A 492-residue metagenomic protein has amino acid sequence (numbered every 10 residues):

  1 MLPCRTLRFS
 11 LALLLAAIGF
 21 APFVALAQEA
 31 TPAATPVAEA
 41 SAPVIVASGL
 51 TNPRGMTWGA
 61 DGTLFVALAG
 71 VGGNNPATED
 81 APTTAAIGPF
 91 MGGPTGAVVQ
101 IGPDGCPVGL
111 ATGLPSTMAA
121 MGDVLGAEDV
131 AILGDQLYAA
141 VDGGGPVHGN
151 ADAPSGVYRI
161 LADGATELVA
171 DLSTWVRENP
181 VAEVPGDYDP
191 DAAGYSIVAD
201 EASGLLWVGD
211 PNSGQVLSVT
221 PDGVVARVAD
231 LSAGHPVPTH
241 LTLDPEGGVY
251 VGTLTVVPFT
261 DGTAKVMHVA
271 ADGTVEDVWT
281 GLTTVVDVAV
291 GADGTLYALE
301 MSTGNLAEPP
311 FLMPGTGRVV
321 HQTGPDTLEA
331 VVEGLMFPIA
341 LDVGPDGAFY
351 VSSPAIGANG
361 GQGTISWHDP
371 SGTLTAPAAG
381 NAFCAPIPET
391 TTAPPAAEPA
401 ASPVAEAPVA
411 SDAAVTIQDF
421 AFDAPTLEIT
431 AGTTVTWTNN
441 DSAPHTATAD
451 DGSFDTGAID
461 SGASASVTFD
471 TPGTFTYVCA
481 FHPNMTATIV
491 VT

Functional and structural regions predicted by a protein language model:
L13-I18, P22-E39, P388-P408, T492: Ser/Thr-rich, Proline-interspersed low-complexity disordered segments
G49-D61, T95, S116-Q136, V176-L205 (+9 more regions): Beta-rich, blade/repeat-based domains predominating in secreted/periplasmic proteins but also intracellular
T63, Q136-Y138, G156, A165 (+8 more regions): Generic structural signal for coil-to-beta-strand starts
A67-T95, A140-G156, V251-T263, A298-G315 (+1 more regions): Short, conserved, GDST-rich strand-edge loop motifs in beta-rich repeat architectures
G73-P76, D80, A385-T492: Extracytoplasmic copper-binding redox domains, predominantly the cupredoxin/blue-copper superfamily
G92-D104, D152-G164, A264-D272, G315-T323 (+1 more regions): Beta-propeller blade signature
C106-G122, A165-P190, A229-A233, E276 (+1 more regions): Surface-exposed loop and turn segments in beta-propeller and other repeat-based domains that flank or scaffold
A340-A393: Blade-level signature of beta-propeller repeat domains, shared across WD40, Kelch, NHL, RCC1 and BNR/Asp-box propellers
